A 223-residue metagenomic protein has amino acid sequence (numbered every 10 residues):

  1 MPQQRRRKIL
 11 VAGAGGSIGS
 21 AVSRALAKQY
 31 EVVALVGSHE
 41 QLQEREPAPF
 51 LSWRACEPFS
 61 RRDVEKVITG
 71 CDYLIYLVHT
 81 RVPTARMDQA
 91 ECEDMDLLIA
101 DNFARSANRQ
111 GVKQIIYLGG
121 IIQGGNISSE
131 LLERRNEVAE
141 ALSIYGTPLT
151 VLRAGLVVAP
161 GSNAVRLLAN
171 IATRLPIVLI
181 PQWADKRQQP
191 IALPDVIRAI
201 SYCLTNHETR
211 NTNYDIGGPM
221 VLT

Functional and structural regions predicted by a protein language model:
P2, S17, V22, R45 (+1 more regions): Oxidoreductase cofactor-interface core, primarily capturing Rossmann-like NAD(P)-dependent enzymes
P2-Q29: N-terminal Rossmann NAD(P)H-binding glycine-rich loop of SDR-like oxidoreductase domains
K8, D72-Y73, Q114: Structural motif
A12, L35, L77, I115-G120 (+1 more regions): SDR active-site strand-loop-helix element
Y30-S38: Conserved glycine-rich Rossmann-like NAD(P)H-binding loop of the short-chain dehydrogenase/reductase
S38-H39, M220: Residues in the short beta-alpha loop(s) of Rossmann-like NAD(P)-binding domains
E40, P47-Q110, I121-G125: NAD(P)H-binding glycine-rich loop region in Rossmannoid oxidoreductase-like domains and their noncatalytic homologs
R109-Q114, G146-T147: A short helix->loop->beta-strand "cap" motif at the edges of active sites that frequently abuts
